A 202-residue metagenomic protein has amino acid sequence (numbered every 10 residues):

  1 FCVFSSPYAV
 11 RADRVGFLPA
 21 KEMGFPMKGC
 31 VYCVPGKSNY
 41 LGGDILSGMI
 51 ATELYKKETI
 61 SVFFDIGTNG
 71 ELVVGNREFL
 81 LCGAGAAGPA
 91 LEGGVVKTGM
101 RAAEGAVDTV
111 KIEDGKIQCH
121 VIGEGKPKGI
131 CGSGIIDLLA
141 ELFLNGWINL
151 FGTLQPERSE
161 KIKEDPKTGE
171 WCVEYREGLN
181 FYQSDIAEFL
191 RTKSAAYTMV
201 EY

Functional and structural regions predicted by a protein language model:
F1, A84-G94, D137-Q155, Y197: Short charge-dense sequence patches
F1-Y8, V62, I148, I186 (+1 more regions): Glycine/proline-enriched, intrinsically flexible loops and inter-domain linkers
C2-K21, M27, Y32-G36, S47-I50 (+1 more regions): Glycine-rich phosphate-binding loop of actin/hexokinase-like ATP-binding domains
S5, E53-K56, N76, A140-W147 (+2 more regions): Structural signal for hydrophobic packing residues in well-ordered secondary-structure cores of soluble enzyme domains
G24-C33, Q118-H120, W171-I186: Gly-rich Lys/Arg/Thr-decorated short loops/hinges at beta-loop-alpha junctions or inter-strand turns that position
K37-L41, P127-C131, N180-A195: Catalytic cores of large soluble enzymes that bind and process phosphate-bearing ligands
I45-G48, T52, A187-Y202: Phosphate/ATP-binding catalytic cores across multiple sugar-kinase/actin-like superfamilies, primarily ASKHA
D137-R191: Gly/charged contiguous loops adjacent to phosphate- or pyrophosphate-bearing nucleotide/cofactor binding elements
